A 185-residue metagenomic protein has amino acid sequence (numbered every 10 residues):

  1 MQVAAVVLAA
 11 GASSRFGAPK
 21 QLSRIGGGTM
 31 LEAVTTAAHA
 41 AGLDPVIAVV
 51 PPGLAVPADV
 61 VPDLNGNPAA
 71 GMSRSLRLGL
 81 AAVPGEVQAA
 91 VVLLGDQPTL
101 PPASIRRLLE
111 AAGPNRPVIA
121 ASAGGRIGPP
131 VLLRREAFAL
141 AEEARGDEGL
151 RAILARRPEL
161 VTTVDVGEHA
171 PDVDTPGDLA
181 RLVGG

Functional and structural regions predicted by a protein language model:
M1, E143-G185: Conserved alpha/beta core of the MobA/IspD/sugar-nucleotide pyrophosphorylase nucleotidyltransferase superfamily
Q2-I127, R135, L140, P158-V166: Nucleotide and nucleotide-moiety/phosphate-recognizing core
P129-L133, P171-V173: Short glycine- and hydrophobic/aromatic-rich loop-to-beta-strand nucleating segment in the catalytic cores
